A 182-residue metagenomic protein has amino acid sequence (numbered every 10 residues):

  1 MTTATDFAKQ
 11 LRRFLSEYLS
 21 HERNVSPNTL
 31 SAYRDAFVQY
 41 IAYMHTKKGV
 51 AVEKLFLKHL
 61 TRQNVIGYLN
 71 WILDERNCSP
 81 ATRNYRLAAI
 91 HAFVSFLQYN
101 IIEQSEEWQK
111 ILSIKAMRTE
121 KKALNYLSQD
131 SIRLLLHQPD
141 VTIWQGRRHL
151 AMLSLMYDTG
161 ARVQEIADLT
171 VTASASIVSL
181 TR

Functional and structural regions predicted by a protein language model:
M1-R182: Conserved catalytic core of the tyrosine transesterase superfamily
